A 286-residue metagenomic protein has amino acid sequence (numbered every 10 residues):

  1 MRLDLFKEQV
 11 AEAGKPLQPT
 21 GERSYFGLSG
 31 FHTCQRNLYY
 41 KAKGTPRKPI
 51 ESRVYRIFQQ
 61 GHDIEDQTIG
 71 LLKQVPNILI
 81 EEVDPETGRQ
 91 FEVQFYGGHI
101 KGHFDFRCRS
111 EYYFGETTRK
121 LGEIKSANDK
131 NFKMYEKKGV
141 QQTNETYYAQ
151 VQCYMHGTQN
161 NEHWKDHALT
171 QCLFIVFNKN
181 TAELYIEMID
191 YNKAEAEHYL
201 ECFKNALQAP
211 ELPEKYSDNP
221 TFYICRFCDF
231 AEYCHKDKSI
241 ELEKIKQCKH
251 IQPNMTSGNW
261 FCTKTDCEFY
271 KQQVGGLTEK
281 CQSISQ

Functional and structural regions predicted by a protein language model:
M1-L121, N128-K130, Q286: Metal-dependent nuclease catalytic cores that hydrolyze phosphodiester bonds in DNA/RNA, characterized by
F31, K41-A42, K125, F177 (+2 more regions): Structured loops at beta-to-helix junctions and adjacent beta-edge loops in soluble globular domains
L121-N128, V176-N180: A short mid-domain helix/strand-loop element embedded in enzyme catalytic domains that forms or borders the active-site
I124-Q141: Short beta-strand-loop-alpha-helix junction that forms the active-site gateway of nucleic-acid-processing nucleases
M134, Q141-N144, Y148, C153 (+2 more regions): Metal-dependent nuclease catalytic regions and adjoining charged, substrate-binding loops involved in nucleic-acid end
